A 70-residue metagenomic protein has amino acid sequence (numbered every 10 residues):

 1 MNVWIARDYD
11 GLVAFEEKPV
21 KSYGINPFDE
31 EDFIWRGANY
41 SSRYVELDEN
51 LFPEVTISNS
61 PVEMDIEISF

Functional and structural regions predicted by a protein language model:
N2-D8: A short beta-strand micro-motif
L12-N26: Short, surface-exposed terminal/edge motifs of secreted or surface/virion proteins that either
G24-F70: Low-complexity intrinsically disordered segments
